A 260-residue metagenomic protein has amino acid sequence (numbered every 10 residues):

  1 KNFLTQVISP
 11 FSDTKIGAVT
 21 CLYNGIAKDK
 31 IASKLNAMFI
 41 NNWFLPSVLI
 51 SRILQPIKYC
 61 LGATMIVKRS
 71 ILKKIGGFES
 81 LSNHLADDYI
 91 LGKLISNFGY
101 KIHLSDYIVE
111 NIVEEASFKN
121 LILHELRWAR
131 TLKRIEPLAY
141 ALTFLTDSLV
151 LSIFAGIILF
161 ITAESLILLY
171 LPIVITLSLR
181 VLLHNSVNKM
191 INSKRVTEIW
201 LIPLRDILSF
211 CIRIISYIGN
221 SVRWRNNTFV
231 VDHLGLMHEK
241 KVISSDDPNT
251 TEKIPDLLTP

Functional and structural regions predicted by a protein language model:
K1-P10: Acidic donor-binding/catalytic loop of UDP-sugar-dependent glycosyltransferases, especially processive GT2
F11-F44, S70-K73, F78-Y140, L234: Catalytic donor/gating beta->alpha subdomain of glycosyltransferases that bind UDP-sugars
T14, N24, D247-P260: A membrane-cytosol interface segment of integral membrane proteins
S33-V48, R127, T131-R134, E198-S216 (+1 more regions): Short hydrophobic helices that act as membrane-entry/anchoring signals
I50-P56: Short, P/G- and charge-enriched loop/turn segments at secondary-structure junctions
I57-V67, I71, Y89: Short glycine- and hydrophobic/aromatic-rich loop-to-beta-strand nucleating segment in the catalytic cores
H103-L104, T197-N249: Membrane-proximal soluble regions of multi-pass membrane proteins
L142-S221: Membrane-embedded multi-pass helical conduit in multi-pass membrane proteins, especially envelope-biosynthetic
